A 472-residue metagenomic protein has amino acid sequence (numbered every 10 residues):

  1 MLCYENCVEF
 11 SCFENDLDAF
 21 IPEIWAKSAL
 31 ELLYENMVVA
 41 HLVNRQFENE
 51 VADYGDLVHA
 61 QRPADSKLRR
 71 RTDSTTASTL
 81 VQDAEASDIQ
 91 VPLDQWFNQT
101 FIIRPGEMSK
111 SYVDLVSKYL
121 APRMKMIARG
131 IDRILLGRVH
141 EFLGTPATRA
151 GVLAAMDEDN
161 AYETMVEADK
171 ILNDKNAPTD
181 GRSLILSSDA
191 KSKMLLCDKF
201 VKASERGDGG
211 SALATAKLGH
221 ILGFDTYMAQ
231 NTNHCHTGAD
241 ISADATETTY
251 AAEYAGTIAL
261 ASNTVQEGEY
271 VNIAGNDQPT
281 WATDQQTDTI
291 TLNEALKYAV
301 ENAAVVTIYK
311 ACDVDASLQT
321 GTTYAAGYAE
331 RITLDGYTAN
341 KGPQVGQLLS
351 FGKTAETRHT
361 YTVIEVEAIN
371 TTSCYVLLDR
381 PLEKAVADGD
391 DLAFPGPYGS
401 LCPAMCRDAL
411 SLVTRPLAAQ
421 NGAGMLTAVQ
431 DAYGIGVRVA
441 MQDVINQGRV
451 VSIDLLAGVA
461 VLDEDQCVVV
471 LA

Functional and structural regions predicted by a protein language model:
L2-V91, C467: N-terminal "assembly arms/tails" that initiate or stabilize quaternary assembly in self-assembling proteins
L42-Y54, H59-R69, D159-S204: Short, low-complexity, charged/polar segments at coil/turn and helix-coil boundaries
E85-S111: Short acidic, glycine/tyrosine-flanked loop/strand segments centered on an H-E-D-like triad
I103, A440-A472: Hydrophobic, glycine-enriched assembly/anchoring segments
K110-A177, S188-K191, L195, T283 (+3 more regions): Alpha-helical scaffold segments that mediate packing/assembly in large oligomeric complexes
M156, F200-A203, L213-D388, V470: Autoprocessing Asn-cyclization modules and mimics
V376, P381-L382, A393-T414: Long, low-complexity, polar/charged, intrinsically disordered or flexibly structured peripheral segments
D431-A440: A conserved acidic, glycine/proline-rich C-terminal tail/linker
